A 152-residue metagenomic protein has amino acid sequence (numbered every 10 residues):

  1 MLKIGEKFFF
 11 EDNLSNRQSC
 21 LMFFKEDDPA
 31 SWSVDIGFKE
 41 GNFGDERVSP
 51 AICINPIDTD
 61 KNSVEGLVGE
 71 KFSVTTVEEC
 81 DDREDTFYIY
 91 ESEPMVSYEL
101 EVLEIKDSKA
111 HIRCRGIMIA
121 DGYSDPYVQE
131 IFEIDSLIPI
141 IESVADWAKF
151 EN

Functional and structural regions predicted by a protein language model:
M1-E91: An ectodomain-focused feature that recognizes extracytoplasmic/extracellular
M1-F9, S97, I117-N152: Edge beta-strand at a domain terminus
A30, A51, A110, A120 (+1 more regions): A sequence-composition feature that detects small, non-aromatic residues
E65-K71, K109-R115, A145-N152: Short, well-ordered strand-loop elements centered on a beta-strand within folded domains, enriched for acidic residues
F72-I134: Acidic, glycine-rich flexible loop segments
